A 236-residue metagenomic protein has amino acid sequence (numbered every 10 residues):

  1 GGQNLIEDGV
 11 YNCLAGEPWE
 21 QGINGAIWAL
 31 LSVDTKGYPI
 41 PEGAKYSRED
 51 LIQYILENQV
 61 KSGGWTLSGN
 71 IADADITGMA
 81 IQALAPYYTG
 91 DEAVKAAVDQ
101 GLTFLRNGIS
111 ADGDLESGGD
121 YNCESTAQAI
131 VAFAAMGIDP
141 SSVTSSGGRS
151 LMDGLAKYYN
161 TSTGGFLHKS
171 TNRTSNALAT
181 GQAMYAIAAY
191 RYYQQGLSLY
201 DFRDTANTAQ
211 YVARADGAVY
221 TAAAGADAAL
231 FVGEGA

Functional and structural regions predicted by a protein language model:
G1-N4, A15-R48, V60-A97, A111-T144 (+2 more regions): An alpha-helical repeat/solenoid feature that recognizes helix-turn-helix modules
I6-E7, R48-I52, V98, L102 (+1 more regions): Core helices of alpha-solenoid repeat scaffolds
T103-I109, G113: Flexible internal linker/loop segments at domain or repeat junctions
S145-Y159: Extended hydrophobic/aromatic segments used for targeting, binding, or gating
G154, G165-A228: Terminal, non-catalytic domain-edge segments
V232-A236: Gram-positive cell-envelope targeting signals
